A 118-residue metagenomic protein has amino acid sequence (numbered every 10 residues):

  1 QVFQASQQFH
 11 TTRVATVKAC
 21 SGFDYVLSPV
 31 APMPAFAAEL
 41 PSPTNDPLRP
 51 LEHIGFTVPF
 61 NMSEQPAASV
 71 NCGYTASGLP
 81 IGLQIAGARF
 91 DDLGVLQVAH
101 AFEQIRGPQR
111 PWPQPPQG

Functional and structural regions predicted by a protein language model:
Q1-M62, R110-Q117: Serine-dependent amide/ester hydrolase catalytic core
F3-Q4, V14, M62-G118: Structural helix-boundary/capping segments
